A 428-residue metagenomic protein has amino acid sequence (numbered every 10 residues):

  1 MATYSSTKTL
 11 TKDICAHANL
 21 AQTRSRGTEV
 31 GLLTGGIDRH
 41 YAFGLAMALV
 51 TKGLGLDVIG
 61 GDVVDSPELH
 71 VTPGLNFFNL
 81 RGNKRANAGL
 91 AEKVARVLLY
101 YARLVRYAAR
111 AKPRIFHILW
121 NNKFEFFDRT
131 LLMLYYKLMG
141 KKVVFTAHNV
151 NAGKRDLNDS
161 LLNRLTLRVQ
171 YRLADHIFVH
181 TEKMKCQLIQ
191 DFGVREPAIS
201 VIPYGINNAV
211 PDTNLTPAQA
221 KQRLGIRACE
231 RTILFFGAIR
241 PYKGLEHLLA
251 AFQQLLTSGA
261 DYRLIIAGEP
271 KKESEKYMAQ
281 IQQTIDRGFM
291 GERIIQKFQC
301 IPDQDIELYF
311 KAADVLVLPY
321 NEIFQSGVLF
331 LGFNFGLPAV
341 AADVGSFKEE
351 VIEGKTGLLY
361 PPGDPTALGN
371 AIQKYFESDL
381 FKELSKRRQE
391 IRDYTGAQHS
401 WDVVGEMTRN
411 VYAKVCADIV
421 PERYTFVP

Functional and structural regions predicted by a protein language model:
I14, S25-G27, G35-F43, M47-Y100 (+4 more regions): N-terminal strand-loop element at the rim of the active site of nucleotide-sugar-dependent glycosyltransferases
D156, C186-Q190, P197, G205-R223 (+2 more regions): Acidic anion/phosphate-binding donor-loop and adjacent secondary structure in glycosyltransferase catalytic cores
R227-K243, L249-F252, L264-I265: Conserved donor-binding/catalytic core segment of Leloir-type glycosyltransferases
M278-Q304: Nucleotide-activated donor-binding/catalytic signature segment of Leloir-type glycosyltransferases, i.e., the conserved
L308-F324, L337: Acidic donor-binding loop of glycosyltransferase active sites
P338-A342, V351: Short hydrophobic beta-strand element within catalytic cores of glycosyltransferases and related nucleotide-activated
E353-G354, L358-P365, Q373-L380: Conserved acidic donor-binding segment of nucleotide-sugar-dependent glycosyltransferases
S385-V420: A charged, aromatic-enriched C-terminal amphipathic alpha-helix characteristic of glycosyltransferases across folds
